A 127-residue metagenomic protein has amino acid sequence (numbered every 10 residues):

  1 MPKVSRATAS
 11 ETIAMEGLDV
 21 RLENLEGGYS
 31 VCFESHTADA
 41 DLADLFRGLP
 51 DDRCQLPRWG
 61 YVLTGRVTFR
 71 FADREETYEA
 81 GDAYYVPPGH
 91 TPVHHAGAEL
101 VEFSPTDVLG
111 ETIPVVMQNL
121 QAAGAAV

Functional and structural regions predicted by a protein language model:
V4, T12, V20-L22, F33 (+4 more regions): Conserved hydrophobic/aromatic beta-strand scaffold that supports enzyme active sites
A14-P50: A short glycine-rich, His/Asp/Glu-containing loop-to-beta-strand
E26-G27, R70-R74, H95-G97: Short strand-coil-strand connectors
A43-L45, E79-G81, E111-V115: A short, polar/proline- and glycine-enriched secondary-structure boundary/capping micro-motif
D52-F69: Short, conserved beta-strand element in jelly-roll/cupin
F71-H90: Short acidic-glycine-tyrosine-enriched beta hairpin
P88-I113: Ligand-binding loop in jelly-roll beta-barrel domains
V116-V127: Glycine- and charge-enriched low-complexity intrinsically disordered segments
